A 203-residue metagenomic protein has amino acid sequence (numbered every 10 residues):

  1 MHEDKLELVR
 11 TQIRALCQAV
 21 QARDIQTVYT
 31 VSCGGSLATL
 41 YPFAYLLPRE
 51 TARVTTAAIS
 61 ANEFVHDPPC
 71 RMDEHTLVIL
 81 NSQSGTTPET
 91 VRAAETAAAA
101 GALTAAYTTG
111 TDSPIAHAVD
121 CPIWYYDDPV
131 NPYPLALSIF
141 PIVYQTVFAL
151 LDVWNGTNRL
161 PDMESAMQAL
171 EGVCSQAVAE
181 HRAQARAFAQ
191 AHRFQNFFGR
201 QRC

Functional and structural regions predicted by a protein language model:
H2-Q26, N131-P132, V143-C203: Active-site phosphate/pyrophosphate-binding segments
D24-L160: Glycine-rich phosphate-binding loops that contact phosphosugars or nucleotide phosphates
